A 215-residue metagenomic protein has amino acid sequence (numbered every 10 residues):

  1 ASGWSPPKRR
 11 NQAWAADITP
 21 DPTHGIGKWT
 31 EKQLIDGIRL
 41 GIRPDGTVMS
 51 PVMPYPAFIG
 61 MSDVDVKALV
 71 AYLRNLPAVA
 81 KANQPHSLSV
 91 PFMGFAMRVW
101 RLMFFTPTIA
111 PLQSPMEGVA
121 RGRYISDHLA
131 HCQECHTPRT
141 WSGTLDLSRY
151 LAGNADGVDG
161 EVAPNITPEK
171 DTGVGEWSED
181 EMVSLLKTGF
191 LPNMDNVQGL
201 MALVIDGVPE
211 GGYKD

Functional and structural regions predicted by a protein language model:
A1, L34, L69, L73 (+3 more regions): The canonical Cys-X-X-Cys-His
A1, R39-L40, P54, R74-N75 (+2 more regions): Detector for the c-type heme attachment site
S2-I35, P56-V64, R149-P192, L203-D215: Electron-transfer interface patches adjacent to heme c in soluble/periplasmic c-type cytochromes and di-/multiheme
V48, D65, L73-L76, A80-K81 (+2 more regions): Ligand-binding pocket scaffold of soluble enzyme catalytic domains
M49-Y55, M93-G94, G199-M201: Short, conserved phosphate-binding/catalytic loop or strand-edge motifs used in phosphoryl-/nucleotidyl-transfer
K81-R98: Extended, well-folded interaction surfaces typified by the phenylalanyl-tRNA synthetase beta subunit core
V99-D127: Electrostatic cytochrome c docking/interface patches
T140-A152: Small/polar (Gly/Ser/Thr/Ala-rich) solvent-exposed segments that form structured loops/beta-strands/short helices used
